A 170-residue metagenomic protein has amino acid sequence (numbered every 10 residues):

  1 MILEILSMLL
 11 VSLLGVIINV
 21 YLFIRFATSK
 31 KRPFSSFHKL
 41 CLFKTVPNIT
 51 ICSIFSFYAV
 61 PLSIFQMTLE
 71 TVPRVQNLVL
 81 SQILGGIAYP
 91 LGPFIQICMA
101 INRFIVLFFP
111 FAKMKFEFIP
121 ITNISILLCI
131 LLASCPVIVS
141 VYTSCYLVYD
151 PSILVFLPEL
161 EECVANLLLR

Functional and structural regions predicted by a protein language model:
M1-R170: Seven-transmembrane-like multi-pass membrane architecture, highlighting hydrophobic TM helices and the outer-facing
